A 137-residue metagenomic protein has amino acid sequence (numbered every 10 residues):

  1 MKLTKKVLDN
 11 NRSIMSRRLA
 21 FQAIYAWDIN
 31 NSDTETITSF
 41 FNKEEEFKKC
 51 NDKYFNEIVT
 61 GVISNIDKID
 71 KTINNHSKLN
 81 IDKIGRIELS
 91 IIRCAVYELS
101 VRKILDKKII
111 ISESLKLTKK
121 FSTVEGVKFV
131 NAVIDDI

Functional and structural regions predicted by a protein language model:
M1-V127, N131-I137: N-terminal interaction/assembly modules
